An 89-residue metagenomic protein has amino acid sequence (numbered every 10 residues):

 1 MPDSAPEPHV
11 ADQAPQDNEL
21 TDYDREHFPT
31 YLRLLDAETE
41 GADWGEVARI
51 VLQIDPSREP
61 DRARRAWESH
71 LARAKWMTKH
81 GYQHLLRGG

Functional and structural regions predicted by a protein language model:
M1-N18: Basic, low-complexity segments
P2-A5, E38, D55: C-terminal accessory regions
Q13, R49-R62: Short helix/strand-capping connector loops at secondary-structure junctions
A14-F28: Basic, short loop/linker segments at the boundary and entry of helix-turn-helix/winged-helix-like folds
D24-E40: Short, amphipathic alpha-helical "recognition" segments used to contact nucleic acids or chromatin
R33-L34, S57-H80: Major-groove recognition helix of helix-turn-helix-like DNA-binding domains
E40-I50: Short, charged amphipathic recognition helices of the HTH superfamily and cognate SANT/SANTA-like modules
H80-G89: Charged, low-complexity regulatory segments of eukaryotic nuclear chromatin/transcription proteins
